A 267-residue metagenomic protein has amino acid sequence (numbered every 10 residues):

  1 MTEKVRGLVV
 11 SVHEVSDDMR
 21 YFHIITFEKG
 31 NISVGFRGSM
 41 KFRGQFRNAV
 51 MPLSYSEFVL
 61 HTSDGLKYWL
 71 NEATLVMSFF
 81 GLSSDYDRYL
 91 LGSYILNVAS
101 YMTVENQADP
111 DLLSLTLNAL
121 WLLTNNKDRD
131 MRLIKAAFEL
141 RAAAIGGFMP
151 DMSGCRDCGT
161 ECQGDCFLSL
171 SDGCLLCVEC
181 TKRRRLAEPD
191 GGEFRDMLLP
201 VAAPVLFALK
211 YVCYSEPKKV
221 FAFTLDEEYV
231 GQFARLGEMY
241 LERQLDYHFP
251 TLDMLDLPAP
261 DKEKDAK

Functional and structural regions predicted by a protein language model:
M1-R20, I25-K267: Non-catalytic alpha-helical scaffolds and adjoining flexible linkers that form interface surfaces for assembly
